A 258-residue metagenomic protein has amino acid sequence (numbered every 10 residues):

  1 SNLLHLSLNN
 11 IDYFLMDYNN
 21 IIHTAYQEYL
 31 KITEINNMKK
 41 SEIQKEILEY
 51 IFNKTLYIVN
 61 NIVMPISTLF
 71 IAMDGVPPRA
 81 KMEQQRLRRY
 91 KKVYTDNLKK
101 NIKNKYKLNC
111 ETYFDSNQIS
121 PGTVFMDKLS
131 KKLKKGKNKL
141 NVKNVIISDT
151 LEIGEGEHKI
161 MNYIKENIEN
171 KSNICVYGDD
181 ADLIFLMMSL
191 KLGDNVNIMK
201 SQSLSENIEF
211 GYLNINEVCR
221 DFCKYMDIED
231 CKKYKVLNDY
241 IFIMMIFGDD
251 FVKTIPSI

Functional and structural regions predicted by a protein language model:
S1-I258: Noncatalytic, typically N-terminal accessory segments of nucleic acid-processing enzymes and closely related
